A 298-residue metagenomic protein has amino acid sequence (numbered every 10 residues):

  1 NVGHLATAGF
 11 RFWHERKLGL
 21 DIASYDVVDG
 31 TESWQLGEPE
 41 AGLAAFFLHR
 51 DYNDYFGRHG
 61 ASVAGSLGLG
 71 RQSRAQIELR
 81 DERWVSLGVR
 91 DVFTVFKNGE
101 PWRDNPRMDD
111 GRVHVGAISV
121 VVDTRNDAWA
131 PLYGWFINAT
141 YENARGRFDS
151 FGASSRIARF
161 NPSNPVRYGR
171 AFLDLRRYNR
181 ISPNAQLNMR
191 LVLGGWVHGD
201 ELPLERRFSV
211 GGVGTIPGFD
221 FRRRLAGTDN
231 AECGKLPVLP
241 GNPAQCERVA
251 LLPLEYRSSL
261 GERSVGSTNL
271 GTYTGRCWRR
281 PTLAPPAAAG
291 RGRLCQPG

Functional and structural regions predicted by a protein language model:
N1-W13, K17-Y25: Predominantly transmembrane beta-strands of Gram-negative outer membrane beta-barrel pores used for transport
F12, V92-F93: Short alpha-helix boundary/capping motifs
G19-A64, F93-A284: C-terminal outer-membrane beta-barrel translocator/porin domains of Gram-negative envelope proteins and their
R58-G60, G68-Q72, A288: Short, well-ordered loop/turn elements at secondary-structure boundaries
V63, L69-D91: Aromatic- and glycine-enriched pocket-lining scaffold segments that form the walls of small-molecule binding clefts
C295: Active-site flanking residues adjacent to catalytic metal/cofactor-binding acidic residues
